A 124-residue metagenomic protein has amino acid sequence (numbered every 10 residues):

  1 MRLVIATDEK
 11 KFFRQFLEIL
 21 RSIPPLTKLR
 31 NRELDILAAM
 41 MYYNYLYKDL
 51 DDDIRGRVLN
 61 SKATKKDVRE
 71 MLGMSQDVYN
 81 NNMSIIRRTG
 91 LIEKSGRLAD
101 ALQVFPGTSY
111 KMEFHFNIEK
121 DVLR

Functional and structural regions predicted by a protein language model:
M1-K28: Positively charged, structured surface patches that bind polyanionic biopolymers
I5-F12, R32, N60, V78: Non-membrane alpha-helical secondary structure
K10, F16-I19, L34, K66 (+1 more regions): Intrinsic disorder/low-complexity segments enriched in polar/small residues
S22-I23, Y43, M71: Alpha-helix C-capping/helix-to-loop hinge sites
K28-L29, M74: Alpha-helical hairpin
L29-A63: Short helix->loop/beta-hairpin flanking segments within DNA-binding domains
L50-A101: Winged helix-turn-helix DNA-binding recognition segment
R97-R124: Short, cationic-aromatic polyanion-contact patches
